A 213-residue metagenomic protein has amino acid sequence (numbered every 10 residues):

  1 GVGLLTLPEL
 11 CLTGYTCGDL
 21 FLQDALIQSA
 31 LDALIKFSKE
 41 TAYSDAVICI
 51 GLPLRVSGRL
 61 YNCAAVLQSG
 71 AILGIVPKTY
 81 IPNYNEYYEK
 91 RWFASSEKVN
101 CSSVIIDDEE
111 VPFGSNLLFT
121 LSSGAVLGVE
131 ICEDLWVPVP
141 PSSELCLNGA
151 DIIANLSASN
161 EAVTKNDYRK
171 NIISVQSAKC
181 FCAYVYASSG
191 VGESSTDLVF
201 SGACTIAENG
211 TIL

Functional and structural regions predicted by a protein language model:
G1-L213: Enzyme catalytic cores with a strong preference for nitrogen-chemistry domains
